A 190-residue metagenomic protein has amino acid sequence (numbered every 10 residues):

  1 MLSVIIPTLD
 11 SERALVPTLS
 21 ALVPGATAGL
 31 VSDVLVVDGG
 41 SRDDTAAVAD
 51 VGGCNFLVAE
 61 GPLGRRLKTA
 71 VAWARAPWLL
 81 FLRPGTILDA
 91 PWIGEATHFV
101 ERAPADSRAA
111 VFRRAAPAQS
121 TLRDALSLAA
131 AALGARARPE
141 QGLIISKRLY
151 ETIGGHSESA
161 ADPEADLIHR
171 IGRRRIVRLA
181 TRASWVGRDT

Functional and structural regions predicted by a protein language model:
M1-S3, D33, D166: Cell-envelope/extracellular polymer assembly enzymes that use nucleotide-activated donors
D10-A26: Short, well-formed alpha-helical segments that are part of the catalytic scaffolds of diverse glycosyltransferases
D38-A46: A conserved acidic beta->alpha catalytic loop
D44, L82-F99: Acidic donor-binding/catalytic loop of UDP-sugar-dependent glycosyltransferases, especially processive GT2
A59-A74: Glycine-rich, basic loop-to-helix element that forms the pyrophosphate-binding segment of sugar-nucleotide handling
L79: Short aromatic/hydrophobic "clamp" motif used to bind/position activated sugar donors
P91-T121: Conserved donor NDP-sugar-binding/catalytic core segment of glycosyltransferases
R108-A118, S127-I145, E151-T152: A recurrent flexible, glycine/aromatic-enriched loop bordering the glycosyltransferase active site that acts as
